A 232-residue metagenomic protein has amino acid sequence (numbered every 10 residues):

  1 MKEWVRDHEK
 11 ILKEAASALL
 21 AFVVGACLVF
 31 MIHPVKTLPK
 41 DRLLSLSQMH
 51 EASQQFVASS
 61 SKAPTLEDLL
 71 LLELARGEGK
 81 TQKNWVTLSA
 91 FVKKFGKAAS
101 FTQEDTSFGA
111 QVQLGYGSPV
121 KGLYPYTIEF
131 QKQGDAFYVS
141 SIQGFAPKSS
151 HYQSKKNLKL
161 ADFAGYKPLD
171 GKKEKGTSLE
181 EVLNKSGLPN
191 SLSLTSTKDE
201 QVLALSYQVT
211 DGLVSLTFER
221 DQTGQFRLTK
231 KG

Functional and structural regions predicted by a protein language model:
M1-L12: N-terminal Lys/Arg-rich, disordered targeting/topogenic segments
A15-M31: Hydrophobic membrane-insertion alpha-helices, especially the h-region of bacterial N-terminal signal peptides
V29-K40: Hydrophobic single-pass membrane-insertion segments
L38-P64, G77, Q82, V86-S150 (+1 more regions): A cross-family detector of function-defining hotspots
K62-R76, S154-K167: Acidic/histidine-rich, surface-exposed loop or edge segments in extracytoplasmic proteins
